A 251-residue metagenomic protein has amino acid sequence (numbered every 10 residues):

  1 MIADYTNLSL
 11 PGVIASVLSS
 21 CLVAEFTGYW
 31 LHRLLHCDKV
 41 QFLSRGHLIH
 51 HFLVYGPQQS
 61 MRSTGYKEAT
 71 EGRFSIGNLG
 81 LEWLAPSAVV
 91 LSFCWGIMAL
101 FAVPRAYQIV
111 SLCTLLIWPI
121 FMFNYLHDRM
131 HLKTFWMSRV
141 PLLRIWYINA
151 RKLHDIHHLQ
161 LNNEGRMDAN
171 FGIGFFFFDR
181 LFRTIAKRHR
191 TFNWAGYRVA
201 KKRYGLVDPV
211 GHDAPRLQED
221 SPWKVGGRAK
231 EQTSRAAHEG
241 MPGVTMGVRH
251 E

Functional and structural regions predicted by a protein language model:
I2-I14, L18-V23, T27-E82, V103 (+2 more regions): Cytosolic/stromal cytosol-facing helical appendages immediately following the last transmembrane segment
V17, L112-L115: Short, charged/polar micro-motifs that form catalytic or ligand-binding hotspots
I76-A99: Transmembrane alpha-helical segments and their cytosolic interface motifs in multi-pass membrane proteins
S87-S92, L115-F123: Small-polar-interrupted transmembrane alpha-helices in polytopic inner-membrane proteins
G96-L112: Membrane-proximal helix-loop-helix units in multi-pass membrane proteins
